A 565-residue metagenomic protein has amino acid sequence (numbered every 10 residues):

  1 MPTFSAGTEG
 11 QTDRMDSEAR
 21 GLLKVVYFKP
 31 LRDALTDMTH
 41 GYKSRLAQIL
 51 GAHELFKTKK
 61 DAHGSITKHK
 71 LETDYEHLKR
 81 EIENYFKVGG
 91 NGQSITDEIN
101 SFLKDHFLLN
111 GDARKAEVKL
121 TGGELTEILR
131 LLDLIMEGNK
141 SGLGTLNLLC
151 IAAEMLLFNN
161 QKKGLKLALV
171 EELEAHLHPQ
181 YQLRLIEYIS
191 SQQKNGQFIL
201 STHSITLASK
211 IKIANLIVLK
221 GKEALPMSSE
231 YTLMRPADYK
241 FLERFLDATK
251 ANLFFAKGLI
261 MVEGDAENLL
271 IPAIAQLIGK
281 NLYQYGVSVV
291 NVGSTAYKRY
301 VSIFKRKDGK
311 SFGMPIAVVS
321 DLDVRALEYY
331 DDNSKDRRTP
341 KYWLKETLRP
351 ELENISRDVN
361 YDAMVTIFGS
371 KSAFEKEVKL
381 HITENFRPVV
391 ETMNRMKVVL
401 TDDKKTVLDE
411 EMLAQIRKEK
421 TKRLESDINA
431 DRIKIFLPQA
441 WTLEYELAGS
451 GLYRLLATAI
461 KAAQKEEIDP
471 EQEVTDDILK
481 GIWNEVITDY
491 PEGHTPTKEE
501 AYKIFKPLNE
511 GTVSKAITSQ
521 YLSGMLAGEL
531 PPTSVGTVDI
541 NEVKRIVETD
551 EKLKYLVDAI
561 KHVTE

Functional and structural regions predicted by a protein language model:
M1-I66, M393-R423, Y490-P491: Glycine-rich phosphate-binding loops of NTPases
A6-T8, G90, K280-Y283: Bergerat-fold GHKL/Histidine-kinase-like ATPase
S17, T249-L259, A266-E565: Acidic, Mg2+-coordinating catalytic modules of nucleic-acid enzymes
K24, K166-L167, G258, I316: The start of beta-strands in P-loop NTPase/AAA+ ATPase cores
V26-F28, I199, I217, A317-V319 (+1 more regions): Hydrophobic/aromatic beta-strand patches that form the interior of the parallel beta-sheet core in alpha/beta enzyme
K29-R32, M136-G138, K220, V262-G264 (+1 more regions): Flexible glycine-/small-residue-rich
A34-K43, A47-L167: Extended helical coiled-coil dimerization/tether regions that scaffold and oligomerize large DNA-maintenance assemblies
T126-A251, L259, N268-P272, Q276 (+1 more regions): Switch/communication elements of ASCE P-loop NTPase nucleotide-binding domains
